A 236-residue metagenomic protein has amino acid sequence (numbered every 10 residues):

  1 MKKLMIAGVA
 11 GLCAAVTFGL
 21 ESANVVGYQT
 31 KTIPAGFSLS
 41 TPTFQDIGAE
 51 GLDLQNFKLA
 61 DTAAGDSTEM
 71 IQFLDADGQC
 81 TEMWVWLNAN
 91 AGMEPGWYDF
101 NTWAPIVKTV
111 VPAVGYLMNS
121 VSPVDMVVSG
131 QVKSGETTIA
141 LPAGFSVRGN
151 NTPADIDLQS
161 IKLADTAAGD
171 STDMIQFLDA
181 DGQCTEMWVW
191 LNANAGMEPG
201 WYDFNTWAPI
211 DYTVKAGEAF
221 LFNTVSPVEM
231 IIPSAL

Functional and structural regions predicted by a protein language model:
M1-E21: Sec-dependent, cleavable N-terminal signal peptides
L4-M5, A60, N90, A164 (+1 more regions): Residue-level detector of intrinsically disordered/flexible regions characterized by low predicted structural confidence
T17-S67, D75-Q79, I106-T172, Y212-L236: A short, polar beta-strand/turn micro-motif
M70, N101, M174: Short acidic-hydrophobic catalytic motif
Q72, G78-G92, S122-G130, D179-G196 (+1 more regions): Extended intrinsically disordered, low-complexity coil regions enriched in Ser, Thr, Gly, Ala and often Pro
C80-P112, E186-A216: A cross-kingdom feature marking solvent-exposed beta-strand/loop segments within repeated, beta-rich binding/scaffold
N151-Y202: Intrinsically disordered, low-complexity segments enriched in Gly and acidic/Ser/Thr residues that form flexible
